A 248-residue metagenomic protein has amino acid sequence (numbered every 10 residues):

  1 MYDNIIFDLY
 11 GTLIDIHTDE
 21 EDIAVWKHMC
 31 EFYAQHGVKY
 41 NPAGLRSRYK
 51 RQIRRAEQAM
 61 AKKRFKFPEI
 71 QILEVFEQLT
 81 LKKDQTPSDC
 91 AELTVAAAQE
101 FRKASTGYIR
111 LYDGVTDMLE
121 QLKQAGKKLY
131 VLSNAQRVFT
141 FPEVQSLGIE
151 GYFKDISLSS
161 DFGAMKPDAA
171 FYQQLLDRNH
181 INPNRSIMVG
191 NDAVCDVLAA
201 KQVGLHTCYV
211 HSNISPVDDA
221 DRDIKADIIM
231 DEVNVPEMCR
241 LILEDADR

Functional and structural regions predicted by a protein language model:
M1-I5, D15-D19, H36-A43, T116 (+1 more regions): Asp-based, Mg2+/Mn2+-dependent phosphohydrolase catalytic module
D8: Short, acidic, Ser/Thr-enriched surface-loop or helix-capping motifs
E20-Y33: Basic, amphipathic juxtamembrane/active-site segments that coordinate anionic phosphate or diphosphate groups
H28, V75, F139, E143: Short, solvent-exposed amphipathic alpha-helices that sit in or adjacent to ligand/effector-binding or catalytic
C30, P42-Q99: A metal-dependent, Asp-based hydrolase signature
I53-F67, K103-D113, Q202, H206: Short amphipathic alpha-helical segments at helix boundaries and their inter-helical linkers
K66-E74, A91, R102-Y130, F141 (+1 more regions): Short, acidic loop-to-helix structural element flanking the phosphoryl-transfer center in phosphate-processing enzymes
